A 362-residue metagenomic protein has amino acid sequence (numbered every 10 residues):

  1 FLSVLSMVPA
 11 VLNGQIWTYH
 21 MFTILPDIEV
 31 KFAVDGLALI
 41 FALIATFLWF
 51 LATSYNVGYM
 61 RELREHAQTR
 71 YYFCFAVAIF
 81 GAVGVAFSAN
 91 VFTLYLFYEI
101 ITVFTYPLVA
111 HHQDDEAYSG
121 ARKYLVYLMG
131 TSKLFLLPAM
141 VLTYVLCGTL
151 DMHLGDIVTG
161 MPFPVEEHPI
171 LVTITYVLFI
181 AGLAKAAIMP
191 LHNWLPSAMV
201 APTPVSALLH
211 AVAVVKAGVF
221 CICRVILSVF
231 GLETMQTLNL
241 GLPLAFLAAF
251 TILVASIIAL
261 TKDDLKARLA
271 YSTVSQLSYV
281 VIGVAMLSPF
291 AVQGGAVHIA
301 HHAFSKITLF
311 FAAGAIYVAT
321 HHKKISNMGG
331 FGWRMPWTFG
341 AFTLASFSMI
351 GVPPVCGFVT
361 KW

Functional and structural regions predicted by a protein language model:
F1-W17: Hydrophobic alpha-helical membrane-insertion signals
V11-N13, F22, L183, V214: A generic structural signal for short, solvent-exposed coil/turn residues that cap or connect secondary-structure
N13-V34, P162: Extracytosolic (periplasmic/ER-lumenal) interhelical loops and adjacent juxtamembrane/interface segments of multi-pass
A33-F50: Membrane-interface loop-to-helix entry segments
L51-T69, F75-L94, F104-W362: Hydrophobic transmembrane alpha-helices and their helix-loop junctions in integral membrane proteins
E99: Short phosphate-coordinating micro-motif centered on Lys-Gly-acidic
